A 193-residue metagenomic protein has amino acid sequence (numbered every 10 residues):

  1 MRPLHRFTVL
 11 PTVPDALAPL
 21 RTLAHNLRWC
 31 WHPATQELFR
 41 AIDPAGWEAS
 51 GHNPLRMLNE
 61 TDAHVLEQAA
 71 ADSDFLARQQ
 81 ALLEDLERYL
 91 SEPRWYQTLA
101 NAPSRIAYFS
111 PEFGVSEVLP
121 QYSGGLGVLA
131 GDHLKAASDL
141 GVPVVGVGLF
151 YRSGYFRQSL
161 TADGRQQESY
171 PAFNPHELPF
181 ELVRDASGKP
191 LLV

Functional and structural regions predicted by a protein language model:
M1-V193: Catalytic cores of carbohydrate-active enzymes across secretory and cytosolic contexts
